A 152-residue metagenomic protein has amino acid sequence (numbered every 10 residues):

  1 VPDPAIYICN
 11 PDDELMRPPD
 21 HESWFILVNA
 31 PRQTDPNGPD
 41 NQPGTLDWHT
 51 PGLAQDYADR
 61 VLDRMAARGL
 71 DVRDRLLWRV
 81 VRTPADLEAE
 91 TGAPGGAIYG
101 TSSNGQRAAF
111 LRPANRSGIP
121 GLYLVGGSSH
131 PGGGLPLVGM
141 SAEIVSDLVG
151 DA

Functional and structural regions predicted by a protein language model:
V1-P84: C-terminal segments that line or cap access tunnels to active or ligand-binding sites in enzymes and enzyme-associated
P2-Y7, D63, A67, D71-P131: A glycine-rich dinucleotide-binding beta-alpha-beta segment and adjacent secondary-structure elements that constitute
D3, D56-R60, A93, L137-I144: Generic recognition of stable, solvent-exposed alpha-helical segments in well-folded globular domains
P11-L15, N29-Q33, S103-Q106, S128-H130 (+1 more regions): Short, glycine-/Ser/Thr-/acidic-enriched flexible segments
W24-F25, N41-T45, A89, A93-G95 (+5 more regions): General N-terminal targeting signals
R82, G150-A152: Active-site-proximal substrate-binding core of FAD-dependent oxidoreductases
R107, G127-G150: A conserved FAD-binding loop/helix module that cradles the flavin
